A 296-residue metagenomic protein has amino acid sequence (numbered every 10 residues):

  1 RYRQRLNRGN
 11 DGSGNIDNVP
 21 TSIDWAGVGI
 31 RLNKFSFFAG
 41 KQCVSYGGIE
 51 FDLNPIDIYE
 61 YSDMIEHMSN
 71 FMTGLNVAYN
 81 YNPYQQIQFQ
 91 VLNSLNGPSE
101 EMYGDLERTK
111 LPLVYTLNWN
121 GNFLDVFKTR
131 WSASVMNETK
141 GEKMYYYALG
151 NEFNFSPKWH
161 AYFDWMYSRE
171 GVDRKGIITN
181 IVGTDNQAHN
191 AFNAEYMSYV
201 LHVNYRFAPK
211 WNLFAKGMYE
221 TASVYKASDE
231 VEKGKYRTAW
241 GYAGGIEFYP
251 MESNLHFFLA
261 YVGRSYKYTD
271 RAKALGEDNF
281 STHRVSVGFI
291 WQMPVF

Functional and structural regions predicted by a protein language model:
R1-N96, G121: Outer membrane beta-barrel
R1-R5, Q42-V44, L92-S94, N122 (+6 more regions): Outer-membrane beta-barrel pore domains and translocons
L6-G14, V19, I49-I56, P98-E107 (+4 more regions): Outer-membrane beta-barrel translocator domains and adjoining extracellular loop/strand segments of Gram-negative
T21-V28, F35, F71-L75, L113-L117 (+4 more regions): Hydrophobic, lipid-facing positions within transmembrane beta-strands of outer-membrane proteins
S22, G29-K34, Y79-P83, G121-D125 (+4 more regions): Outer-membrane beta-barrel strand-turn architecture
F37-A39, V77, Q88-F89, T129-A133 (+6 more regions): Membrane-embedded beta-strand positions of outer-membrane beta-barrel proteins
Q86, L111-P112, L117-S228, G234-Y236 (+1 more regions): Detector for outer-membrane/organellar transmembrane beta-barrel domains, recognizing the amphipathic beta-strand
F248-P250, L255, Y261, N279-F296: Outer-membrane beta-barrel "beta-signal"
